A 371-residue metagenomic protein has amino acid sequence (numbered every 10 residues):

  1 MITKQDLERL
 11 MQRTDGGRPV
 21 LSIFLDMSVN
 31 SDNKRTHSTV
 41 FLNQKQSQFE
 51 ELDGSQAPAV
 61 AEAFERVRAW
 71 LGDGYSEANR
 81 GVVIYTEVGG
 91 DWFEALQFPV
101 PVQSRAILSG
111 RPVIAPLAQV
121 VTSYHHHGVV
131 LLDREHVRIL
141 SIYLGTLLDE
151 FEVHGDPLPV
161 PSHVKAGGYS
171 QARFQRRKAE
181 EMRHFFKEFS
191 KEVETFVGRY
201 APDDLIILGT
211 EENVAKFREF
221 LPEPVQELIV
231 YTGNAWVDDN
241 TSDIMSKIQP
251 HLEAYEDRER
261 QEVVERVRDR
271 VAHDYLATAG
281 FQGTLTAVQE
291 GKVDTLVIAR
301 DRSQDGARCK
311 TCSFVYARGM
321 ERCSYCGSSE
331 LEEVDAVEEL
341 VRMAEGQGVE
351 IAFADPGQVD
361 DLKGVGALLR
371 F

Functional and structural regions predicted by a protein language model:
M1-F371: Terminal alpha-helical anchor/extension segments at protein ends
